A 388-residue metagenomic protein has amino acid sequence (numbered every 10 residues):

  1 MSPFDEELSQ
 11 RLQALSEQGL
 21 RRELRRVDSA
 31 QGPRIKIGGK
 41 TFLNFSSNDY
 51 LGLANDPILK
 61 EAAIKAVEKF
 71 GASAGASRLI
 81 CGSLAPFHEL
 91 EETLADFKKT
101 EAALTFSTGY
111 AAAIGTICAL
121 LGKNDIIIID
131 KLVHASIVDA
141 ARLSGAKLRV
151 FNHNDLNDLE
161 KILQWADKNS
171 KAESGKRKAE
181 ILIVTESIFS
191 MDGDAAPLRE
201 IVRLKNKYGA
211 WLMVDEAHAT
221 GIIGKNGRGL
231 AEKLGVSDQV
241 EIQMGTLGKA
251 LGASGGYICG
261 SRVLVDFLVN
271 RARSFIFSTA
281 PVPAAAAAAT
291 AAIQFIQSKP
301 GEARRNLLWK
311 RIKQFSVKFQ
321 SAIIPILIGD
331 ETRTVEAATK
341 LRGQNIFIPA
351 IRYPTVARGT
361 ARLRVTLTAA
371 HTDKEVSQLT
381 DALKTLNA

Functional and structural regions predicted by a protein language model:
L8-Q10, A14-F70, A210: N-terminal "arm"/small-domain region of PLP-dependent enzymes with the aminotransferase-like
P57, E61-K65, K69, D96 (+2 more regions): PLP-dependent enzyme catalytic core of the Aspartate aminotransferase-like
E61, K65-G109: Conserved N-terminal alpha-helix of the aminotransferase class I/II PLP-enzyme fold
T116-A135: Conserved PLP-anchoring active-site segment centered on the Schiff-base-forming lysine
R149, H153-V214: Active-site phosphate-binding strand-loop segment of PLP-dependent enzymes
G209, G229-L247, D266-N270: Conserved active-site segment immediately N-terminal to the catalytic lysine that forms the internal aldimine
M244-T246, A250-F319: PLP-dependent aminotransferase class I/II
R304-N345, T355, G359-T360, L367-A369: Conserved PLP-binding catalytic core of the aspartate aminotransferase-like
